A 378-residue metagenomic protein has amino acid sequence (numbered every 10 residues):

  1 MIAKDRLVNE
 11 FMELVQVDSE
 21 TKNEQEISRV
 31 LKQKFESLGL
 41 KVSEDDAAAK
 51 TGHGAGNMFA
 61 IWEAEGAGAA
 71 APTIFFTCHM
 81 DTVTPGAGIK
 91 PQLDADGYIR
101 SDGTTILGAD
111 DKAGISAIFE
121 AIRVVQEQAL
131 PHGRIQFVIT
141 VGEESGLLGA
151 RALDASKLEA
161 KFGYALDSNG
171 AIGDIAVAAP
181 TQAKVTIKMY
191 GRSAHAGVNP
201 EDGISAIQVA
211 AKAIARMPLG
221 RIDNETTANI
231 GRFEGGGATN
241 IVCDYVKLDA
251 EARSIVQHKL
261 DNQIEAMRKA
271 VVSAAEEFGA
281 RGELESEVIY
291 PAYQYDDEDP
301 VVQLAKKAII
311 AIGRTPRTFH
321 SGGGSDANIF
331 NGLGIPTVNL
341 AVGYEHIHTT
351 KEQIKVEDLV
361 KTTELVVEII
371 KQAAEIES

Functional and structural regions predicted by a protein language model:
M1-R100: Acidic/His- and Gly-rich active-site-bordering loop/insert found across diverse amide/peptide-bond hydrolases
S28, G54, A70-R134, I139 (+3 more regions): Active-site metal-coordination/substrate-binding segment of hydrolases, especially metallo-dependent peptidases
V83-G97, I175-K188, V338: Acidic-glycine-rich active-site phosphate/pyrophosphate-binding loop
L93-I106, Y190-A194, I312-G313, Y344-H348: Glycine/charged-rich beta-loop-alpha catalytic/anionic-binding loops adjacent to active sites
T105-P180, I222, A228, R232 (+3 more regions): Acidic/histidine-rich catalytic neighborhood of metal-dependent amide-processing enzymes
A165-N199, G203-A213: Phosphate/diphosphate-binding glycine-rich loops and adjacent basic-rich segments that engage nucleotide
A206-S378: Metal-dependent amide/peptide-bond hydrolase catalytic core, centered on the "pita-bread" metallohydrolase fold
